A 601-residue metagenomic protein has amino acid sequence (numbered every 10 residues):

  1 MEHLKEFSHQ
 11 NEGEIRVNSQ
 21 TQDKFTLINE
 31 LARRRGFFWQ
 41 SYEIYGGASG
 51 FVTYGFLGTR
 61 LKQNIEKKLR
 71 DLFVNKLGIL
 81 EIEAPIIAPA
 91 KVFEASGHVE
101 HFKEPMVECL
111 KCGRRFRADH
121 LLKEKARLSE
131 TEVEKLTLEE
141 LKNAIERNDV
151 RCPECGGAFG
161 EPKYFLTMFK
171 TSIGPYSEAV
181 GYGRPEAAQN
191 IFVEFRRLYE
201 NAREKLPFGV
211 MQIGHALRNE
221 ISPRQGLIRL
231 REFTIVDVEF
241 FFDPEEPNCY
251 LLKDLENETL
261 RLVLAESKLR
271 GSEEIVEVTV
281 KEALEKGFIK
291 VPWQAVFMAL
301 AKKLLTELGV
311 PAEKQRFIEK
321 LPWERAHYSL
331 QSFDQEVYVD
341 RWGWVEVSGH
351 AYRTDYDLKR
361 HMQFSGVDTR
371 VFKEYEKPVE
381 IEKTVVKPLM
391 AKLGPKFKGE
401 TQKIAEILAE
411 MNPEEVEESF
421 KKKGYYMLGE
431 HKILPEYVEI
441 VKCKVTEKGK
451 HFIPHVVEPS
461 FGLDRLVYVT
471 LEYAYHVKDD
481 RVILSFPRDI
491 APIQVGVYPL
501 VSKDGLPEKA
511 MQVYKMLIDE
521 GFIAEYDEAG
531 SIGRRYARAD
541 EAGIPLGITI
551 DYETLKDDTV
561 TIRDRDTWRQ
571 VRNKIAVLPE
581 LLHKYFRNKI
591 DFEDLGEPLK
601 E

Functional and structural regions predicted by a protein language model:
H3-E601: NTP/phosphate- and nucleic-acid-binding module
